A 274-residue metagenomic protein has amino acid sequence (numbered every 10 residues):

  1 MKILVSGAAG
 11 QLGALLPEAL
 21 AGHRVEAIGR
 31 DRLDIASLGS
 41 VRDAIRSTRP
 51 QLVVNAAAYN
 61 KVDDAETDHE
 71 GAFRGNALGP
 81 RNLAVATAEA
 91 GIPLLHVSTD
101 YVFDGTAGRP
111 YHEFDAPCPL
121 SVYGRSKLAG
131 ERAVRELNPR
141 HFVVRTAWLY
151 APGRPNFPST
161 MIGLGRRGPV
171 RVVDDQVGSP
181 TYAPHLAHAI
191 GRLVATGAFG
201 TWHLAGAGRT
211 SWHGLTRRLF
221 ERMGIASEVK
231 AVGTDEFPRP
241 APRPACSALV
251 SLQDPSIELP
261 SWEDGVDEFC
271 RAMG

Functional and structural regions predicted by a protein language model:
K2-L20: N-terminal Rossmann NAD(P)H-binding glycine-rich loop of SDR-like oxidoreductase domains
S6, I28, A56-A57, L94-T99 (+2 more regions): SDR active-site strand-loop-helix element
A21-D43: Adenosine-cofactor binding site in Rossmann-like domains, unifying the SAM/SAH pocket of S-adenosylmethionine-dependent
L38-G75, A86-A88: NAD(P)H-binding glycine-rich loop region in Rossmannoid oxidoreductase-like domains and their noncatalytic homologs
T67, R74-N82, V102-V144, L149: Catalytic helix-loop patch of NAD(P)-dependent Rossmann-fold dehydrogenases
R132-G178, P184-H185: NAD(P)-dependent short-chain dehydrogenase/reductase
A189-I190, T196-P240, C270, G274: Mid/C-terminal beta-alpha module of Rossmann-like enzyme folds, strongest in SDR-family dehydrogenases/epimerases
S227, P242-G274: C-terminal amphipathic/interface module of NAD(P)-dependent oxidoreductases and related NAD-binding regulators
